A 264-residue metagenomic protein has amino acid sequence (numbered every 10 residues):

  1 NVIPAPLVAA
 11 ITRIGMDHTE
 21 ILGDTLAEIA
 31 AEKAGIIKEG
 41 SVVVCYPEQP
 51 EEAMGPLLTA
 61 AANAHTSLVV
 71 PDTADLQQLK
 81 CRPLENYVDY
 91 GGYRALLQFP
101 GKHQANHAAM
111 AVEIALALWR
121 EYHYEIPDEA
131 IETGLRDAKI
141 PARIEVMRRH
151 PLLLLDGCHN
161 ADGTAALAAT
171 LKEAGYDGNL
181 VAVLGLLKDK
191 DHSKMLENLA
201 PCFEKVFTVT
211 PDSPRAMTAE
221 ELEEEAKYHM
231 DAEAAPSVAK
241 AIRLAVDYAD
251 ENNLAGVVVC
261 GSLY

Functional and structural regions predicted by a protein language model:
N1-A10, I14-G15, T19, E28 (+1 more regions): Nucleotide phosphate-binding/pyrophosphate-handling subdomain across enzymes that bind or process nucleotide phosphates
P6, A10-A95, A108, V112-E129: Acidic, Mg2+-coordinating active-site environments of NTP-dependent enzymes
A34, L116, A168-K172, I242-D250: Generic structural signal for well-ordered alpha-helical scaffold segments
Y46-E48, A60-R82, Q98-K102, D128-A138 (+5 more regions): Beta-strand->loop->alpha-helix junctions that form or flank phosphate-binding loops in nucleotide-handling enzymes
P47-V69, L84-E85, L152-L153, A161 (+1 more regions): C-terminal helical cap/extension that packs against the catalytic core of soluble nucleotide-cofactor enzymes
S262: Active-site-proximal loop/hinge segments that shape catalytic or ion-binding/gating pockets
